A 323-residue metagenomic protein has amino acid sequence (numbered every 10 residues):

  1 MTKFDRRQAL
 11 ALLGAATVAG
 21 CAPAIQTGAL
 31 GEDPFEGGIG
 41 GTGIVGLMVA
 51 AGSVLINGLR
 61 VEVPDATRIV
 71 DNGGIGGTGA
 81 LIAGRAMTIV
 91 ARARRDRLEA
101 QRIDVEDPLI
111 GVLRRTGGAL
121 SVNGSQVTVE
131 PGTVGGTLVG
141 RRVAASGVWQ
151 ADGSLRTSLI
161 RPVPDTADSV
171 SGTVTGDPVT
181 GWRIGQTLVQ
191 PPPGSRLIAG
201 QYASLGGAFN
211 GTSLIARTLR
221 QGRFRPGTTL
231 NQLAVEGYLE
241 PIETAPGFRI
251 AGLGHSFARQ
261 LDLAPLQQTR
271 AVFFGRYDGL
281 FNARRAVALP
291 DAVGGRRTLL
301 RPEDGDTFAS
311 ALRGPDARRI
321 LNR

Functional and structural regions predicted by a protein language model:
T2-V63, N72-R323: Short, flexible, surface-exposed loop segments at domain boundaries
